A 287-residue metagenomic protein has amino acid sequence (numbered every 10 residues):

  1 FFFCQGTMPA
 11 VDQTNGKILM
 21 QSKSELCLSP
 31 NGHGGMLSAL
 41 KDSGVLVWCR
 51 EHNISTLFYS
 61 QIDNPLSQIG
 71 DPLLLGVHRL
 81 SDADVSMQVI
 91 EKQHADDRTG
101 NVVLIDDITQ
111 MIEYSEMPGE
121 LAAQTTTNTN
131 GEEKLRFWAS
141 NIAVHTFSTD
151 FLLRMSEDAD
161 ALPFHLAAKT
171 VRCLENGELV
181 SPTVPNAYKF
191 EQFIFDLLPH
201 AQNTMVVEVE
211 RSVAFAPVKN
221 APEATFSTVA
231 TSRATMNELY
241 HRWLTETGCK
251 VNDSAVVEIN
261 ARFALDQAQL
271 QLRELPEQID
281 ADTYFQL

Functional and structural regions predicted by a protein language model:
F1-I54, R242-L287: Conserved N-terminal catalytic core of the sugar/cofactor nucleotidyltransferase
C49-F58, L66-K250: Catalytic core of tubulin tyrosine ligase-like
I62: Short acidic donor-binding/metal-coordinating loop in glycosyltransferase active sites
